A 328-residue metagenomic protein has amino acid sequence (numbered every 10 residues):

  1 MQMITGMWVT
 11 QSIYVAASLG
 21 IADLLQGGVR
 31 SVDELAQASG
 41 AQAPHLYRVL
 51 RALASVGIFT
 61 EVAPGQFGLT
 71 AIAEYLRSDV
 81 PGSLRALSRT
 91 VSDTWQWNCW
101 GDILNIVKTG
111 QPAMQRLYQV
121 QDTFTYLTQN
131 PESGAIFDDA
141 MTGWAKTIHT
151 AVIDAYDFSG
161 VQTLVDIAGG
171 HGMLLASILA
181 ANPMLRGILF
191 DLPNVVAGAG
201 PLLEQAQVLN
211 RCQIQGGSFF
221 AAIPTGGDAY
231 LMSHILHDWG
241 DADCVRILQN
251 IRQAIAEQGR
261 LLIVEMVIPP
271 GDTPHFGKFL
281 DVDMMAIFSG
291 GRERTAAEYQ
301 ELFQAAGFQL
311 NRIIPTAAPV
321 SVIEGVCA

Functional and structural regions predicted by a protein language model:
M1-A63, D154, F158-A328: Alpha-helical subdomain
M1-T163: Conserved Class I S-adenosyl-L-methionine-dependent methyltransferase catalytic core
